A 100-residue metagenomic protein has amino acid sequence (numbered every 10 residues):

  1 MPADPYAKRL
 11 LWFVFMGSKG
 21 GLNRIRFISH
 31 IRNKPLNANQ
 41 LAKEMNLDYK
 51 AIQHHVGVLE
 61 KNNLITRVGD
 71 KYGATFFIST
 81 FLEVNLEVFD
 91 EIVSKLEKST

Functional and structural regions predicted by a protein language model:
M1-R26: Short alpha-helical segments that sit at the start of domains
G20-L22, N33-N37: Short capping segments at the starts of secondary-structure elements
A38-N39, K50: Residues within helix-turn-helix
Q40-E44: A short acidic, leucine-rich amphipathic alpha-helix
L47-V58: Short amphipathic alpha-helical interaction segments
N63: Glycine-centered, phosphate/nucleic-acid-interacting loop/turn motifs that mediate DNA/RNA or nucleotide
R67: Short beta-strand "wing" residues that participate in macromolecule-binding interfaces
A74-T100: Conserved segment of winged-helix/HTH DNA-binding domains
